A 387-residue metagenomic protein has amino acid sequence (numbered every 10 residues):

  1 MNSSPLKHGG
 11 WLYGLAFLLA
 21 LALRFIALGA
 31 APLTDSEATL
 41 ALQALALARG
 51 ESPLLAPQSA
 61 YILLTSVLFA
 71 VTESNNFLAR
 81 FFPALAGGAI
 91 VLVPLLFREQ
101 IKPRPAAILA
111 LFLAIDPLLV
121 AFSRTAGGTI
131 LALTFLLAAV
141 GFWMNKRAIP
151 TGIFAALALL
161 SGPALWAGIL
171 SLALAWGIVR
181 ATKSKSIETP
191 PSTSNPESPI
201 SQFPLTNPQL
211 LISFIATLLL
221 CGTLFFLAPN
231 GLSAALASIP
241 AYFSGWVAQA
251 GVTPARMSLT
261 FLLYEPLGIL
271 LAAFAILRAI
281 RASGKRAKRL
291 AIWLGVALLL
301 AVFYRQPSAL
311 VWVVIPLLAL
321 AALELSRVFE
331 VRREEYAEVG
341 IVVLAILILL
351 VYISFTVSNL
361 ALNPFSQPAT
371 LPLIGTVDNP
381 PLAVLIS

Functional and structural regions predicted by a protein language model:
M1-W11, R180-I212: Intrinsic disorder/low-complexity segments
F17-A20, L109-A114, A155, L159: Short helix- or helix-capping micro-motifs that position conserved polar/aromatic residues at function-defining sites
L23, A30, T39-E51, L63 (+7 more regions): Transmembrane-lumen/periplasm boundary regions of multi-pass, lipid-linked membrane glycan transferases
D35, L118-T129, A164: Short acidic/glycine- and proline-prone juxtamembrane loop motifs at membrane-interface regions of multi-pass membrane
L45-A48, A89-V93, F112-I115, A121 (+3 more regions): Specific aromatic-rich, kink-prone transmembrane helix
L54-S74, F81-L85: Short hydrophobic/aromatic helix or loop-helix immediately within or flanking a transmembrane segment in polytopic
A79-P83, R124-G128, V314: Alpha-helical transmembrane segments of multi-pass integral membrane proteins
F81-I101, P105: Transmembrane-helix motifs of polytopic, lipid-linked glycan transferases
